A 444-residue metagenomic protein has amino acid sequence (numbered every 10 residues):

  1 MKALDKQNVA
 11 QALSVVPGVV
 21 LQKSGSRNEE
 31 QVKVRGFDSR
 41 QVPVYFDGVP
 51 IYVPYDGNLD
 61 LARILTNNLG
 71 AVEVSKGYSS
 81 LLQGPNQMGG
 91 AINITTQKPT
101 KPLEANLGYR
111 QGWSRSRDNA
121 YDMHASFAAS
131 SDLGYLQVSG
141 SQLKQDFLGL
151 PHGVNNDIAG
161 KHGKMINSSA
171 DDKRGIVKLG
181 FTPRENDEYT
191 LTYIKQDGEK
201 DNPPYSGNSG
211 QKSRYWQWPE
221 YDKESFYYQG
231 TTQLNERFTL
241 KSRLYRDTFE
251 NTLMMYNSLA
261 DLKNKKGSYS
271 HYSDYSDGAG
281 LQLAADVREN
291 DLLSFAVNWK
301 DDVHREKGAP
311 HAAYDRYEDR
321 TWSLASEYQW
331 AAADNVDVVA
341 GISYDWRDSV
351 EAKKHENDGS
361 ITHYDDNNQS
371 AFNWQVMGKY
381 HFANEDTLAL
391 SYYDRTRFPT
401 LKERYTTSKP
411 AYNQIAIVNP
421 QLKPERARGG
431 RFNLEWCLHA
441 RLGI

Functional and structural regions predicted by a protein language model:
K2, L61-R63, S114-N119, D157-K161 (+7 more regions): Replace "Gram-negative outer membrane beta-barrel proteins" with "bacterial and organellar outer membrane beta-barrel
A10-V49, G70: Extracytoplasmic beta-strand/coil segments of soluble accessory domains associated with Gram-negative outer-membrane
L13, A71-V74, I92-I94: Non-catalytic regulatory/gating segments with a bias toward low-complexity or hydrophobic composition
L21, V49-G77: Short acidic/polar hinge/loop motifs at secondary-structure boundaries that mediate gating or recognition
T100-S116, D122-P219: Periplasmic-side early beta-strands and strand-to-turn transitions of outer-membrane beta-barrels
L103, L133-L136, E185-Y189, E236-L240 (+4 more regions): Repeated loop/turn-to-beta-strand initiation elements of outer-membrane beta-barrel proteins
Y109-W113, S131-L133, Q142-D146, K195-E199 (+9 more regions): Transmembrane beta-strands of outer-membrane beta-barrel pores
E199, E250, V303, W346-D358 (+3 more regions): Surface-exposed extracellular loop regions of Gram-negative outer-membrane beta-barrel proteins, predominantly
